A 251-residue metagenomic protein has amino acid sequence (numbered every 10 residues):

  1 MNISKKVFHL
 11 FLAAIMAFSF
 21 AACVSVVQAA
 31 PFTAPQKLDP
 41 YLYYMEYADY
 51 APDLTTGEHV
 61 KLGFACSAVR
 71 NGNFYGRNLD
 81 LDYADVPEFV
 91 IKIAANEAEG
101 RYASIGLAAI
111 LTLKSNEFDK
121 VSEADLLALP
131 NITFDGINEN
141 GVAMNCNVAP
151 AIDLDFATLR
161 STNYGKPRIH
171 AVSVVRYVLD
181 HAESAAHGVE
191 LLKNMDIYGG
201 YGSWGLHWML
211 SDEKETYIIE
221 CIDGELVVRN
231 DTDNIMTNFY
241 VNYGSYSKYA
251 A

Functional and structural regions predicted by a protein language model:
M1-F11: Bacterial N-terminal signal peptides that target proteins for export
M1-N2, V24, G244: Glycine-centered signal
H9-F11, G106, I110, E225: Acidic/proline-rich low-complexity IDRs
M16-V24: Hydrophobic core
C23-A186, K193-G202: N-terminal mature-domain region immediately after signal-peptide cleavage in secreted/organellar precursors
G202-A251: Extended amphipathic alpha-helical segments with heptad-repeat/coiled-coil character used for oligomerization, fusion
